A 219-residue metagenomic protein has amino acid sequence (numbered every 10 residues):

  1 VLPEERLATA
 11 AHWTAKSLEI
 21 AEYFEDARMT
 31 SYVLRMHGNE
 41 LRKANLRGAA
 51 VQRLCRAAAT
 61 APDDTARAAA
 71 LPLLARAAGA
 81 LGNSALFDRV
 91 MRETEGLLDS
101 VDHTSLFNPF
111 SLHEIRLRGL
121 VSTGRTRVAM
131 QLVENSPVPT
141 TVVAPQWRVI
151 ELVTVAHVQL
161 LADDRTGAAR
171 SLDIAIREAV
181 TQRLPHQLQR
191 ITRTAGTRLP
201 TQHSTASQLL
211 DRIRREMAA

Functional and structural regions predicted by a protein language model:
V1-A219: Conserved binding/catalytic microenvironments
